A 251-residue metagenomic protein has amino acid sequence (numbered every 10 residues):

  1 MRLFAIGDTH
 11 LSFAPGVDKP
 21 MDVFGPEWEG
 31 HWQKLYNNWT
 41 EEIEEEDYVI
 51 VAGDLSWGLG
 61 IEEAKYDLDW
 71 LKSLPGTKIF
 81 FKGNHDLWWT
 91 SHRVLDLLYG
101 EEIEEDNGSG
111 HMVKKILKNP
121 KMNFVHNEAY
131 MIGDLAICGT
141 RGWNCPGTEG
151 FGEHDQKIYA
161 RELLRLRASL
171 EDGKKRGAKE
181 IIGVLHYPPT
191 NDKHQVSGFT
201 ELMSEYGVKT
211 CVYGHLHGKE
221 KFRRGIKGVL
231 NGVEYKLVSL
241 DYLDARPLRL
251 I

Functional and structural regions predicted by a protein language model:
M1-F4: Extreme N-terminal starter segment of soluble prokaryotic enzymes
G7, K82, E128, R141 (+2 more regions): Residues at the C-termini of beta-strands that transition into short coil/loop
G7, V51-D54, K82-G83, L185 (+1 more regions): Active-site flanking residues adjacent to catalytic metal/cofactor-binding acidic residues
T9-A14, E42, N84-H194: Conserved catalytic scaffold of divalent metal-dependent phosphoesterases
L11, S56-W57, P189, G218: Short active-site segment of divalent metal-dependent hydrolases/proteases that encodes the spacing between
S12-V17, A245: Short N-terminal binding/cap micro-motifs at the start of the first secondary-structure element
V17-I132, Q195-V208, N231, L237-S239: Core catalytic region of metal-dependent phosphoesterases/phosphodiesterases, especially metallo-beta-lactamase-like
I79, T190-I251: Conserved beta-sheet core of the metallophosphoesterase superfamily
